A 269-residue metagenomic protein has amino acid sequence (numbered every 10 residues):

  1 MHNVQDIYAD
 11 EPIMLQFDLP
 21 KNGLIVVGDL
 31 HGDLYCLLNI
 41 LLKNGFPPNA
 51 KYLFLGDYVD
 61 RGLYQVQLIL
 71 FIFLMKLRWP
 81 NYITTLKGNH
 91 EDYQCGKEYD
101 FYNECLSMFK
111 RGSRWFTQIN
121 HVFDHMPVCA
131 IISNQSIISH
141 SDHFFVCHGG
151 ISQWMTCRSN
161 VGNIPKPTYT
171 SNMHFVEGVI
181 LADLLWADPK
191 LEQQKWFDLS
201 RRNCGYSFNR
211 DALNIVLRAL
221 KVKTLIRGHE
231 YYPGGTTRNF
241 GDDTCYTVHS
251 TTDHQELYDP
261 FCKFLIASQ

Functional and structural regions predicted by a protein language model:
M1-Q269: Feature recognizes metal-dependent phosphohydrolase scaffolds
